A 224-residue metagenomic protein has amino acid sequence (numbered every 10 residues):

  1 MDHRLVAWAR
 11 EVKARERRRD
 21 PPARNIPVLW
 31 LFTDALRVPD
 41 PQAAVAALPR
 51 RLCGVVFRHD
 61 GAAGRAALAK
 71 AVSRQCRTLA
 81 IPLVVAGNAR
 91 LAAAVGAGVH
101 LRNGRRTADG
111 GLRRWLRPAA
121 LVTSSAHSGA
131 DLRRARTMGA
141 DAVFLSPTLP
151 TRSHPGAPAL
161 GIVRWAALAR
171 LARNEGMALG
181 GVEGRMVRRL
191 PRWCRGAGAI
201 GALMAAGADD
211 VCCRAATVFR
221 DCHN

Functional and structural regions predicted by a protein language model:
M1-A43, R114, F219-N224: N-terminal amphipathic alpha-helix/helix-capping segment at the start of soluble metabolic enzymes
P21-I26, L48, L203-A206: N-terminal ligand-binding/catalytic initiation module
W30-A35, C53-A135, F144-P147, A178: Catalytic beta/alpha-barrel core
L31, N103-R114, A142-G156, G184-N224: Glycine-rich phosphate-binding active-site loops on the catalytic face of alpha/beta enzymes
L36-D40, H127, L160: Short secondary-structure boundary/capping elements
A43-C53: A short, Lys/Arg-enriched amphipathic alpha-helix followed by its capping loop at the start of a domain
A44, L83-G98, H127-G139, W165-A199 (+1 more regions): Catalytic cores of alpha/beta
A69-K70, A157-A166: Charged helix-capping and loop-helix junction motifs
